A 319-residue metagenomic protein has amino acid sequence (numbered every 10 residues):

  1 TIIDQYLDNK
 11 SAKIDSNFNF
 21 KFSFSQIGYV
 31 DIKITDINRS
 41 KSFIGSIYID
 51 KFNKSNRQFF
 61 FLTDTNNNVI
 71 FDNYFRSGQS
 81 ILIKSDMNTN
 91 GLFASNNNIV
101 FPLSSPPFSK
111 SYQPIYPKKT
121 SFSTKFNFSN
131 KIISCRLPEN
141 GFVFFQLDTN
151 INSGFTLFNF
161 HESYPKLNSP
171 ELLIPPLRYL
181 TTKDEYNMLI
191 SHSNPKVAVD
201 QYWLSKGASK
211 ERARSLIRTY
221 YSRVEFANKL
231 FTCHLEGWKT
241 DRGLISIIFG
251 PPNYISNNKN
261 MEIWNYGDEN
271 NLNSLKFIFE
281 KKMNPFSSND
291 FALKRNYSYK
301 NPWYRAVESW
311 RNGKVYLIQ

Functional and structural regions predicted by a protein language model:
T1, T63-S95: Contiguous beta-strand segments within globular domains
I2-N19, F24-Q26, Q113-L137: Aromatic sugar-binding surface patches on proteins that engage polysaccharides or sugar-phosphate polymers
Q26-R39, A94, P138-I151: Short, aromatic- and glycine-rich surface loops/edge beta-strands on solvent-exposed regions
R39-N66, N150-Y179: Short beta-strand elements
N96-F101, P106-N130, N140-F145, T149-N159: Eukaryotic extended interaction platforms
K166-I217: Early exported N-terminus immediately downstream of N-terminal targeting peptides
E211-E236: Short, conserved helix/loop micro-motifs enriched in His/Cys and acidic residues
A227-Q319: C-terminal soluble interaction/assembly domains
